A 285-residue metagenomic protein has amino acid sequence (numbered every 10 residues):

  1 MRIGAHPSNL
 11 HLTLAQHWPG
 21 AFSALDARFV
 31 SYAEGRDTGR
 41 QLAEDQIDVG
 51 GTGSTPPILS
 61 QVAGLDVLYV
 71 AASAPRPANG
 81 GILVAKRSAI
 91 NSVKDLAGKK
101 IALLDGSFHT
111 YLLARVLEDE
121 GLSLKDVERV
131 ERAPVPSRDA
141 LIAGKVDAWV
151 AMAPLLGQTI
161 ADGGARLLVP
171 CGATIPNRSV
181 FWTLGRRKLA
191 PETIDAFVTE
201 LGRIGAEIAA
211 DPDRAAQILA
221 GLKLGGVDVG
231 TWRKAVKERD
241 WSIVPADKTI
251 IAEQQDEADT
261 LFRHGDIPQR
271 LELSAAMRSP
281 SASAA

Functional and structural regions predicted by a protein language model:
M1-S123, D147, L167-L168: Short, glycine-/small- and polar/acidic-enriched structural segments that line small-molecule recognition paths
G39, I58, A114, G157 (+2 more regions): Predominant activation on well-ordered alpha-helical scaffold segments within soluble catalytic domains
T55, P136-G221: Pocket-lining segment of extracytoplasmic ligand-binding domains
Q61, E118, A161, A220 (+2 more regions): Short polybasic/polar patches that bind polyanions
R87-N91, E118, R186-K188, E192 (+1 more regions): Proline/Glycine/Serine-rich low-complexity intrinsically disordered segments that serve as flexible stalks/linkers
E128-R132, S137: A short, basic-hydrophobic beta/loop patch
A190-D266: Secondary-structure end/capping motifs
L261-A285: Conserved C-terminal helix/tail region of periplasmic/extracytoplasmic solute-binding proteins
